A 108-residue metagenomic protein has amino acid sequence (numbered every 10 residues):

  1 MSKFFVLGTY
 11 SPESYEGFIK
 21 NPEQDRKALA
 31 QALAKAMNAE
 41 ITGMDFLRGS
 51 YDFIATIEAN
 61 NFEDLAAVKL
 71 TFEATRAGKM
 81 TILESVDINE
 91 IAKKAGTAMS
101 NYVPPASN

Functional and structural regions predicted by a protein language model:
M1-N108: A compositional/biophysical signature of low hydrophobicity enriched in polar/charged and small residues
